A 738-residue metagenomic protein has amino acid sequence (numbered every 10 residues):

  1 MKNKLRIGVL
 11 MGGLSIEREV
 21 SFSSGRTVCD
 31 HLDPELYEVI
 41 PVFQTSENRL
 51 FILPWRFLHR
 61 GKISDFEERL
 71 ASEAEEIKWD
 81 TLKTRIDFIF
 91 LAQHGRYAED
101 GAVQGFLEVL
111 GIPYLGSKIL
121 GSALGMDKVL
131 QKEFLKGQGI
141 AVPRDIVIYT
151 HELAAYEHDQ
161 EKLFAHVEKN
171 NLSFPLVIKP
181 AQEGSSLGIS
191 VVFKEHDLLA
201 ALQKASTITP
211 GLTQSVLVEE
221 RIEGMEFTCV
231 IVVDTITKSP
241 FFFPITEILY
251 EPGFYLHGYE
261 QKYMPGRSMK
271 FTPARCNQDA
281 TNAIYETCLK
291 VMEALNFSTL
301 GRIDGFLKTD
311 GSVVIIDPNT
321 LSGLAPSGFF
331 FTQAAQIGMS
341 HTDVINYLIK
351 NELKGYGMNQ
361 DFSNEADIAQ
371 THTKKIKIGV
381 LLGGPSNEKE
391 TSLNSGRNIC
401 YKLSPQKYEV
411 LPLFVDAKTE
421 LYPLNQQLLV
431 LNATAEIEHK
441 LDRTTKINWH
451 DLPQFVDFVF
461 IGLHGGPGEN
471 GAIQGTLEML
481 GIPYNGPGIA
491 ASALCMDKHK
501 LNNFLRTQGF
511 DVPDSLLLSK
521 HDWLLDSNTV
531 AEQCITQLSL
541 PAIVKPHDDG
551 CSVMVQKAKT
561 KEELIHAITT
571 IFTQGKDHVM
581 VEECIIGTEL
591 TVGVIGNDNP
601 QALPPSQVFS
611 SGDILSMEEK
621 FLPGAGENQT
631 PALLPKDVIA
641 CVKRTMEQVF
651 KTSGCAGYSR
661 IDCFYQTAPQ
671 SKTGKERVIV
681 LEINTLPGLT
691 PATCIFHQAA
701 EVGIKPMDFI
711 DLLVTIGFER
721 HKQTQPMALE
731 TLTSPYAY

Functional and structural regions predicted by a protein language model:
M1-L120, L124-L130, G137, I148-F164 (+7 more regions): ATP-binding N-terminal substructure of ATP-dependent carboxylate-amine bond-forming enzymes
K2-L5, M11-L14, P34, G139 (+5 more regions): ATP-dependent carboxylate activation and anion-phosphoryl transfer catalytic cores that bind Mg-ATP to form
K2-M11, S15, S23, W79 (+8 more regions): Active-site nucleotide/adenylate-binding loops and adjacent lid/helix of ATP-dependent enzymes
V39, P113-Y114, V142, L176 (+6 more regions): Hydrophobic beta-strand scaffold residues
G105-Y114, K194-L199, Q336-M339, G475-Y484 (+2 more regions): A glycine- and small-aliphatic-rich helix-loop capping segment at beta-alpha/alpha-beta transitions that lines
G116-S117, S185-L187, S268-F271, A325-F330 (+4 more regions): Short small-residue beta-strand/loop micro-motif enriched in glycine and branched aliphatics
F193-D279, L307, S312-V314, K559-R644 (+1 more regions): Phosphate-binding site of ATP-dependent enzymes
